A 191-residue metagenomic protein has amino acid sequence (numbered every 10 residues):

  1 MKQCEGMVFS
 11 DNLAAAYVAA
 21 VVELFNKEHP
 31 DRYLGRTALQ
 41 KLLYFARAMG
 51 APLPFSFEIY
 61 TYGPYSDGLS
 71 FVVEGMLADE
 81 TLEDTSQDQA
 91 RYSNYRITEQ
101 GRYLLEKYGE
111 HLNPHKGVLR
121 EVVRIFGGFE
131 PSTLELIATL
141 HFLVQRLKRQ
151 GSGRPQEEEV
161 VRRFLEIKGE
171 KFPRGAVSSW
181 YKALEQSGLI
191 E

Functional and structural regions predicted by a protein language model:
M1-E191: Domain-edge interaction signal
